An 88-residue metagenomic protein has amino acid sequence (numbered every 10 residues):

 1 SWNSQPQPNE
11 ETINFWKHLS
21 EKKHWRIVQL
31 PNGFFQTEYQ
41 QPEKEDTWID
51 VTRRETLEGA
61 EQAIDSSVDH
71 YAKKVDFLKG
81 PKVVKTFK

Functional and structural regions predicted by a protein language model:
S1-E43, S66-K88: Short N-terminal "domain-start" leader segments that mark the transition from disordered tails or signal peptides into
E45-S67: A short, exposed loop/beta-hairpin motif centered on an aromatic-Gly-Thr core
